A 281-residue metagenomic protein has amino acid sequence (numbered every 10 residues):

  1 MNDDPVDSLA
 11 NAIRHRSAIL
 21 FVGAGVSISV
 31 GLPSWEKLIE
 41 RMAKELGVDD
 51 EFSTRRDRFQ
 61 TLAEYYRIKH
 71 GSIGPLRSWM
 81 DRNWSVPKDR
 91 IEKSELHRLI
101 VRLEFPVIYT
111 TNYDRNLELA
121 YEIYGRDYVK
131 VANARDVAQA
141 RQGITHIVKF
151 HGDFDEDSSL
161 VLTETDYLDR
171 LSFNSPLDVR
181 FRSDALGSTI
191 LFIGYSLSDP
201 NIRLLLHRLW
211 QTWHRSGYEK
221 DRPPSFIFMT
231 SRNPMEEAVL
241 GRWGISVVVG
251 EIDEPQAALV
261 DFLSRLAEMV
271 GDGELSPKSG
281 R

Functional and structural regions predicted by a protein language model:
M1-D3, R90-I91, K130-A132, L171-S175: Short gly/ser/thr-rich secondary-structure transition/capping motifs
M1-L20, V26-V30, E45, S72 (+6 more regions): SIR2/sirtuin-family catalytic core signature
M1-V101, P106-Y109, L117, G125: Gly/serine-rich nucleotide phosphate-binding loop at the start of the catalytic core of nucleotide/ADP-ribose-handling
S53-R58, P75, F154, F173-S175 (+1 more regions): Accessory terminal and edge-of-domain segments that mediate assembly/interaction and cofactor placement around
I73-M80, V86, T145-E164: A charged nuclease-like catalytic/ligand-binding cleft shared by nucleic-acid processing domains
Y121: Active-site donor-binding segments of glycosyltransferases and PAPS-dependent sulfotransferases
L162-V179, W210: Active-site glycine-rich loop that binds ribose-phosphate moieties when present
